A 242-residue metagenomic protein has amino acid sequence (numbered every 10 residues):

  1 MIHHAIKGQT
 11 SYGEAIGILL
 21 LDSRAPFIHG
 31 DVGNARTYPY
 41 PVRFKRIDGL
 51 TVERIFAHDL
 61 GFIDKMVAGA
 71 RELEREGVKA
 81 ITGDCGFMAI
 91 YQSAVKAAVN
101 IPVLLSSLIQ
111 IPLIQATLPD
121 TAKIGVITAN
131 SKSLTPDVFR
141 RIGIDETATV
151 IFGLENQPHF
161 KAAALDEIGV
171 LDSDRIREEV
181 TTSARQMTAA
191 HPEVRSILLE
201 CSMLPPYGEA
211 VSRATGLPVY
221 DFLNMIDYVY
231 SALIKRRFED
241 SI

Functional and structural regions predicted by a protein language model:
M1-G61, N130-L171: N-terminal glycine-rich anion-binding loop in soluble enzyme alpha/beta folds
I2-T10, E14-L19, Y40-A80, D84 (+5 more regions): Metallocofactor- and cofactor-centric catalytic cores in central/energy metabolism, strongly enriched
A80-Q92, L104-Q110, A129-S133, E200-P206 (+1 more regions): Gly/Ser/Thr-rich loops at beta-strand to alpha-helix junctions that form or flank small-molecule/cofactor-binding
A94-L118, S212-Y230: Short, acidic/small-residue loops that bind anionic groups at enzyme active sites
S107-V138: Hydrophobic, well-structured mid-protein blocks that either form specific transmembrane helices
T117-V126, R141, L165-I168, L233-S241: Short, surface-exposed amphipathic charged segments that create phosphate/polyanion-binding patches used for binding
G169, R175-E209: Charge-patterned, long linear interaction tracts outside catalytic cores
